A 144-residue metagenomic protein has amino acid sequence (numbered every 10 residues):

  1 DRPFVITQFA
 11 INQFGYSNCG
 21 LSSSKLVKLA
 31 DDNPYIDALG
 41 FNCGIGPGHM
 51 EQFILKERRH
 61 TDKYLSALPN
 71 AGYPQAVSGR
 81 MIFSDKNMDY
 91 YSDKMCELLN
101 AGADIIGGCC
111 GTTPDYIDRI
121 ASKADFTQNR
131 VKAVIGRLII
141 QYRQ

Functional and structural regions predicted by a protein language model:
D1-Q144: Domain-level signal for soluble alpha/beta catalytic cores
